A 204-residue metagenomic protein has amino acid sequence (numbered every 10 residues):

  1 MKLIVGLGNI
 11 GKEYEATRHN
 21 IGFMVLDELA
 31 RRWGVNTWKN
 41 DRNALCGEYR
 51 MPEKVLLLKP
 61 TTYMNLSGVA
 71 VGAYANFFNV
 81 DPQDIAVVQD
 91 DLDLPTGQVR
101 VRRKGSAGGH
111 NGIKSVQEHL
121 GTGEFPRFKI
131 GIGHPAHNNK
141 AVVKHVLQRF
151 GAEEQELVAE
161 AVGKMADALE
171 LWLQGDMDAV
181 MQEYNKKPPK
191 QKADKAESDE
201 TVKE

Functional and structural regions predicted by a protein language model:
K2-K104, K114-K129, P135-V143, E156-E204: Nucleotide and nucleotide-moiety/phosphate-recognizing core
A107: Conserved TIR/SEFIR loop-to-helix hotspot centered on a Trp-containing motif with a nearby acidic residue
